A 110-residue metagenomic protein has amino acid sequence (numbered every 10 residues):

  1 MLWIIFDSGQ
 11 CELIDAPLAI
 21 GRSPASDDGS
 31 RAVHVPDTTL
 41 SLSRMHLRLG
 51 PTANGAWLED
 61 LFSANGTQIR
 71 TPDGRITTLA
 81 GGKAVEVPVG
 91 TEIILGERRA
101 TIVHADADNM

Functional and structural regions predicted by a protein language model:
M1-L40, E92, R98-M110: Intrinsically disordered, low-complexity acidic Ser/Thr-rich regulatory segments
I14-D15, D60-F62: Short glycine/proline-enriched turns and hinge-like loops at secondary-structure junctions
I20, G50-P51, F62, R70-M110: C-terminal boundary/linker segments immediately following FHA domains
S43: DNA-recognition element of transcription regulators
